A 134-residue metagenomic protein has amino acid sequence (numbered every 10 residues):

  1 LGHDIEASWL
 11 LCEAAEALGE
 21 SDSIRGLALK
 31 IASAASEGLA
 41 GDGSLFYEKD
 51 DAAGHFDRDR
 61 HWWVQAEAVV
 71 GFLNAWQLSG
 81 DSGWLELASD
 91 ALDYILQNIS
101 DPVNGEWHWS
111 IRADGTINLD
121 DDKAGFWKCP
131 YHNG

Functional and structural regions predicted by a protein language model:
L1-G134: Glycan-recognition and catalytic cores of secretory/periplasmic carbohydrate-active enzymes
